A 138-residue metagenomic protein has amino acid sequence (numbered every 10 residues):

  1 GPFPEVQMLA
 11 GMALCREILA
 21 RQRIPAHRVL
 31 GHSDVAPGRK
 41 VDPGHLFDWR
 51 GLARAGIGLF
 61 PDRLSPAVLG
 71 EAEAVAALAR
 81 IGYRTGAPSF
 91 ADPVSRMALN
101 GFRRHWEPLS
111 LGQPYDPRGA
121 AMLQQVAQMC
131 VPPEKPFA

Functional and structural regions predicted by a protein language model:
P4-L30, P37-A138: Cell-envelope/ECM-targeting effectors and their regulatory/trafficking segments
